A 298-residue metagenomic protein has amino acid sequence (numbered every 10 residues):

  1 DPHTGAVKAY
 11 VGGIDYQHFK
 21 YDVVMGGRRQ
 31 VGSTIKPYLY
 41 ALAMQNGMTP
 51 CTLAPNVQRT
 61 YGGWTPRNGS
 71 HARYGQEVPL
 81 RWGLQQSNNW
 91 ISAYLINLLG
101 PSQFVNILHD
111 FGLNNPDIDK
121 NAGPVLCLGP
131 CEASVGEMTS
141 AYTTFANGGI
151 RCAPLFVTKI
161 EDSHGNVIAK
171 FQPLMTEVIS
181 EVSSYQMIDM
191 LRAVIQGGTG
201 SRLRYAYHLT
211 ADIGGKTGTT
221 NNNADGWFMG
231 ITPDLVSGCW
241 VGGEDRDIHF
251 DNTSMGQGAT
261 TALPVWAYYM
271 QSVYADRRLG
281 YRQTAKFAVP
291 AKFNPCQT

Functional and structural regions predicted by a protein language model:
D1, Y10, Y16-V24, I35 (+1 more regions): A penicillin-recognizing enzyme superfamily signal
D1-T34, T52, S102-L108, A122-G123: Periplasmic/cell-envelope proteins involved in peptidoglycan metabolism and beta-lactam response
P2, Y16-H18, M44-T52, N114-I118 (+1 more regions): Secondary-structure transition/capping motifs at alpha-helix termini and the adjoining loop/turn into the next element
H3, M48-F104, R151, S163-A193: Conserved catalytic neighborhood of penicillin-recognizing serine enzymes
G5, G27-P55, G83, A141-F145 (+3 more regions): Active-site SXXK
K8-Y10, T52-L53, W82, Y94-I96 (+7 more regions): Structural recognition of the beta-strand scaffold that forms the well-ordered cores of secreted hydrolase catalytic
A54-N56, D119-A122, Y205-A206, K286: Short, glycine-/polar-rich solvent-exposed loops and beta-turns at beta-strand/coil boundaries
T65-S70, G100-S140, A153-F156: Mid-domain, small-residue-enriched loop/turn segments at the edges of structured enzyme/sensor domains
